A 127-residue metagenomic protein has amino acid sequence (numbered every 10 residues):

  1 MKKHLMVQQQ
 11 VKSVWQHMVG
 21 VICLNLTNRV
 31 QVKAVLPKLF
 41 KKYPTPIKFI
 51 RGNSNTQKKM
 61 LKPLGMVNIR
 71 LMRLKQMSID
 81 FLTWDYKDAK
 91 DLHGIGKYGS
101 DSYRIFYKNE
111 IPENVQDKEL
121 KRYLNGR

Functional and structural regions predicted by a protein language model:
M1-Y86: N-terminal polyanion-binding entry modules of DNA glycosylases/AP lyases and select other DNA-binding proteins
M18-C23, L74-R127: Catalytic DNA-binding helix-loop module of base-excision-repair DNA glycosylases/AP lyases
